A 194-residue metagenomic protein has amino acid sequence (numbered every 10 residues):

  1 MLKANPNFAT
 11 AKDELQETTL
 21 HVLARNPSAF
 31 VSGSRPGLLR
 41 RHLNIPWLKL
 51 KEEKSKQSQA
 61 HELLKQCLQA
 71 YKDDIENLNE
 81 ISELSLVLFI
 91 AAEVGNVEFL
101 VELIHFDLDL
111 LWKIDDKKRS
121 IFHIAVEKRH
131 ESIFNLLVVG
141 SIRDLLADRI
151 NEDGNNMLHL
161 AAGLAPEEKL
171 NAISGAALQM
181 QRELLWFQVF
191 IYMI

Functional and structural regions predicted by a protein language model:
M1-I194: Acidic, Ser/Thr- and Pro/Gly-rich low-complexity regulatory segments
